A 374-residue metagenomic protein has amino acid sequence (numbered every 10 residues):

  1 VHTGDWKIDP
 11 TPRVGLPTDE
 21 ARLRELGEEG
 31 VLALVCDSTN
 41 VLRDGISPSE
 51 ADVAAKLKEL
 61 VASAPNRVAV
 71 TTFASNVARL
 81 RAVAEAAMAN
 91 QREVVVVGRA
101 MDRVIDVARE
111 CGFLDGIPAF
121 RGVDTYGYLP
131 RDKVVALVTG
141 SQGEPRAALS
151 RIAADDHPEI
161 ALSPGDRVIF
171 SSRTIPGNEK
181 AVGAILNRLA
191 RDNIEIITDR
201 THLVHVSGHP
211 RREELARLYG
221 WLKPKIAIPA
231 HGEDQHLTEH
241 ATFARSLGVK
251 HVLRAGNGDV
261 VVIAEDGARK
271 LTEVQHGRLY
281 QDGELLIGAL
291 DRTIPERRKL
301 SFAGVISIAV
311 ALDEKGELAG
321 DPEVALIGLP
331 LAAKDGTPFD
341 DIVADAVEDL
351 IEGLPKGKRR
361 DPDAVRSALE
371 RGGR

Functional and structural regions predicted by a protein language model:
V1-Y128, A147-A161, K180-G183: His/Asp/Glu-rich metal-coordinating catalytic cores of metallo-dependent phosphodiesterases/hydrolases acting on
H2-G4, V31-L42, V61-N66, L129-D132 (+4 more regions): Gly-rich Lys/Arg/Thr-decorated short loops/hinges at beta-loop-alpha junctions or inter-strand turns that position
V31-A33, N66, L215-G232: Proline-aspartate-enriched helix->loop->beta-strand connector
G45-I46, T71-F73, V204-G208, P229-A230: Glycine- and other small-residue-rich loops at beta-strand/loop junctions that grip anionic moieties
V97-S172, K270-E296: A contiguous, basic/glycine-rich beta-loop/short-helix subdomain that forms a polymer-engagement track
D192-R217: Generic long, charged, amphipathic alpha-helical segments
I228-K270: Anionic-ligand-binding alpha/beta catalytic cores of soluble enzymes and soluble regulatory domains that recognize
T293-R374: Conserved bacterial/organellar gene-expression machines centered on ribosome-associated P-loop NTPases
